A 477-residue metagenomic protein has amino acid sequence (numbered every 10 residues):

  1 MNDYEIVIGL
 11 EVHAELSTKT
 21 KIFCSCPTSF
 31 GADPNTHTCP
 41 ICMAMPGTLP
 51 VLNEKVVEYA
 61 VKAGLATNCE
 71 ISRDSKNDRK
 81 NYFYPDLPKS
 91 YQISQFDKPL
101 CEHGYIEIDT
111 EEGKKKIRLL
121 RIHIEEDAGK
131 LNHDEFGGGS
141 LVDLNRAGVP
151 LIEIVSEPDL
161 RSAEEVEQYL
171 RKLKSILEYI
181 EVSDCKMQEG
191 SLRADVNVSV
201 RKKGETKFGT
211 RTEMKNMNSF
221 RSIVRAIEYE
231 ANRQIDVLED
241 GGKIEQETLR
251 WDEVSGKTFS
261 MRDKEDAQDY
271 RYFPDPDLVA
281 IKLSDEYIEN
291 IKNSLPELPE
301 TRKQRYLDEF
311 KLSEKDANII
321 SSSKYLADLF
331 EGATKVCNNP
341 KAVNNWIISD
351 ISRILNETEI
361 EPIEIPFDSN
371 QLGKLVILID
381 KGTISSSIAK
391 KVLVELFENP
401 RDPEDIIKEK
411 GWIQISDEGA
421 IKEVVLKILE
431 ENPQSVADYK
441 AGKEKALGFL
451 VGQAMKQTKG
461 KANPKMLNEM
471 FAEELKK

Functional and structural regions predicted by a protein language model:
M1-E297, E314, K335-N339, S349: Basic, nucleic-acid-interacting segments
S17, N197, N232, A327 (+7 more regions): Amphipathic alpha-helical core segments of compact helical bundles
V166, A317, V343, A389 (+2 more regions): Small-residue helix-packing motif on alpha-helices
E189-K202, Y270, L307-E331, P340-T358 (+3 more regions): Core structural elements
E300-L307: Extended, structured, electrostatic nucleic-acid-contact surfaces
I363-G373, I377, S386-K456: Strongly charged, low-complexity linkers/loops
G382-I384: Extended, charged alpha-helical coiled-coil/arm scaffolds that mediate oligomerization and mechanical coupling in large
E444-K477: Short, amphipathic C-terminal "tail helix"
